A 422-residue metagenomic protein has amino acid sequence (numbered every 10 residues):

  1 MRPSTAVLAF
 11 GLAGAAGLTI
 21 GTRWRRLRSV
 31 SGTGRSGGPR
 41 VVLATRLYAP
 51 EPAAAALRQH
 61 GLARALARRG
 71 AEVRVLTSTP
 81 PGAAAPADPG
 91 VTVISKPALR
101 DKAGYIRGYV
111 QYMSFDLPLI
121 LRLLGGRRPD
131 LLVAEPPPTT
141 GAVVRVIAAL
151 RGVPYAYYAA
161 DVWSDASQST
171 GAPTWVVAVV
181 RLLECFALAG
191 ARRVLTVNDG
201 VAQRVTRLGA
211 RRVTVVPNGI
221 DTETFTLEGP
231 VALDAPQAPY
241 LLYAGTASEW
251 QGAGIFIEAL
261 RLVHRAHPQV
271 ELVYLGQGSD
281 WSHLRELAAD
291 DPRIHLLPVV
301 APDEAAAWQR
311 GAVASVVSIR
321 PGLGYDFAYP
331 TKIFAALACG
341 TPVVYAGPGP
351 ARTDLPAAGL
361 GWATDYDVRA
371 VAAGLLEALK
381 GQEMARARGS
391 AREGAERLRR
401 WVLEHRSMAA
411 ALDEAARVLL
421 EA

Functional and structural regions predicted by a protein language model:
S4-P89, V263, A409: N-terminal subdomain of nucleotide-sugar transferases
T79, G200, G219: Carbohydrate-associated surface elements
S114, R151-A156, S164-F186: Nucleotide-sugar donor phosphate/pyrophosphate-binding loop at the beta->alpha transition of glycosyltransferases
L121, A142, V146-L150, W175-T196: Membrane-proximal helix-turn-helix segments that form the acceptor-binding/catalytic region of lipid-linked
I220-P236, G252: Acidic anion/phosphate-binding donor-loop and adjacent secondary structure in glycosyltransferase catalytic cores
D234-R261, V273: Conserved donor-binding/catalytic core segment of Leloir-type glycosyltransferases
A238, S282-A307: Nucleotide-activated donor-binding/catalytic signature segment of Leloir-type glycosyltransferases, i.e., the conserved
Q251, A301-W308, S315-F334, V344-D354: Nucleotide-sugar-dependent
